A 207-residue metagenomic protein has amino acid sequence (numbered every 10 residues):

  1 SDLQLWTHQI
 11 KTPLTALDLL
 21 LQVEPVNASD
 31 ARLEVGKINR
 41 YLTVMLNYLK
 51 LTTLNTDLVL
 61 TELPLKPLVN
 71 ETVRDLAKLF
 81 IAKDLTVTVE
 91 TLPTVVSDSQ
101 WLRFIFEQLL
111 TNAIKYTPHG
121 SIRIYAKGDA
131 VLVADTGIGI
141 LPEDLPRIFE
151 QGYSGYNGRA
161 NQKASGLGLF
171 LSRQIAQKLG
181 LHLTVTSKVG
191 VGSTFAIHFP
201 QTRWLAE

Functional and structural regions predicted by a protein language model:
A113-I114: Short helix-loop "hinge" at the ATP-lid/N-box region of the Bergerat-fold HATPase_c
H119-A130: Short beta-strand/loop element within the Bergerat-fold HATPase_c
D135: Acidic ATP/Mg2+-coordinating residue in the GHKL
I140-Y153: Short conserved segment of the HATPase_c
V191-S193: Glycine-rich GHKL/ HATPase_c ATP-binding element in histidine kinases
